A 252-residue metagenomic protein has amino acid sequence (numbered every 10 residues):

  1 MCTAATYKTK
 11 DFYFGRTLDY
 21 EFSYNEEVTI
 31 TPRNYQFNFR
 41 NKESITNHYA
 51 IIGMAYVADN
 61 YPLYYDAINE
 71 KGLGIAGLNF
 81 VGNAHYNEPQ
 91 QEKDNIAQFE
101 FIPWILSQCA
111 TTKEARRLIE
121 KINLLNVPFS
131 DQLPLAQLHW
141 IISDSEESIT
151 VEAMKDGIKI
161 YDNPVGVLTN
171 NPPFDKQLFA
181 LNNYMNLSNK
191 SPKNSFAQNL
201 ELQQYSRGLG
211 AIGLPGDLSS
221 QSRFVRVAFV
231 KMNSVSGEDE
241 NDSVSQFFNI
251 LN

Functional and structural regions predicted by a protein language model:
M1-K93, N126: A contiguous strand-loop segment
M1-Y13, P128, L135-A136, S145-E147 (+1 more regions): C-terminus-biased signal that marks the final domain/tail of proteins
K8-D11, N69-K71, S143-E147, E152-G157 (+1 more regions): Short acidic-glycine loop/turn motifs at beta-strand connectors
K10-E26, Q91-I105, S222-V235: N-terminal short leaders/motifs
T17-D19, N79-F80, E120, S145 (+1 more regions): An acidic- and aromatic-residue-enriched active-site/binding cleft used to recognize and process polar
S23-N41, I158-S188: A short, surface-exposed interaction/processing loop segment used at functional sites
E92-P128, S236, E240-L251: Proteins synthesized as precursors that undergo proteolytic processing into mature forms
R116-E152: Aromatic- and glycine-enriched pocket-lining scaffold segments that form the walls of small-molecule binding clefts
